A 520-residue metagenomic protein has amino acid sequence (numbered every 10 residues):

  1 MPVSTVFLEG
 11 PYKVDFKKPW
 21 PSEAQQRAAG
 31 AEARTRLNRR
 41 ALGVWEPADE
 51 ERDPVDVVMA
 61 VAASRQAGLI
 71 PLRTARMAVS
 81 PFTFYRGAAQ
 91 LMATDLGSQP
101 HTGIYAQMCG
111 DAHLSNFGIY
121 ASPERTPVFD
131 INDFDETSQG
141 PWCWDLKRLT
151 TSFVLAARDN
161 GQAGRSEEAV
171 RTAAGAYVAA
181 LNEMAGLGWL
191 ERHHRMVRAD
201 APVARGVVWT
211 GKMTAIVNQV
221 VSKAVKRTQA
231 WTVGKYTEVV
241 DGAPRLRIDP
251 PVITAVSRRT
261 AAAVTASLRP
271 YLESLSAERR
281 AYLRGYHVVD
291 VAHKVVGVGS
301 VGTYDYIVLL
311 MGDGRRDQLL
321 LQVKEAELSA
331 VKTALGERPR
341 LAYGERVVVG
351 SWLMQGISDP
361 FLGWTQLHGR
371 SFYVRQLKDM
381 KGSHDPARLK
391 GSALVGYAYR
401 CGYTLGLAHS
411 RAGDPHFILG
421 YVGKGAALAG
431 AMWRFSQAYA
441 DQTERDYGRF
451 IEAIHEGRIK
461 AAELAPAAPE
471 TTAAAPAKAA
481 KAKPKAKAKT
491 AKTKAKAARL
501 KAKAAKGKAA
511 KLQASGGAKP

Functional and structural regions predicted by a protein language model:
M1-K13, P21, A28, T35 (+2 more regions): Polybasic, lysine-enriched low-complexity intrinsically disordered terminal tails
V6, Q26, A89, A230 (+4 more regions): Compositionally biased, low-complexity repeat tracts
K18-C109, L114-V225, P270-A467, T471: Conserved ATP-binding subdomain of kinase catalytic cores across diverse folds
A33, T237, R245, H409 (+2 more regions): Polar low-complexity intrinsically disordered regions enriched in Ser/Thr and small residues
V197-S267: Long, low-complexity segments enriched in small/aliphatic residues
